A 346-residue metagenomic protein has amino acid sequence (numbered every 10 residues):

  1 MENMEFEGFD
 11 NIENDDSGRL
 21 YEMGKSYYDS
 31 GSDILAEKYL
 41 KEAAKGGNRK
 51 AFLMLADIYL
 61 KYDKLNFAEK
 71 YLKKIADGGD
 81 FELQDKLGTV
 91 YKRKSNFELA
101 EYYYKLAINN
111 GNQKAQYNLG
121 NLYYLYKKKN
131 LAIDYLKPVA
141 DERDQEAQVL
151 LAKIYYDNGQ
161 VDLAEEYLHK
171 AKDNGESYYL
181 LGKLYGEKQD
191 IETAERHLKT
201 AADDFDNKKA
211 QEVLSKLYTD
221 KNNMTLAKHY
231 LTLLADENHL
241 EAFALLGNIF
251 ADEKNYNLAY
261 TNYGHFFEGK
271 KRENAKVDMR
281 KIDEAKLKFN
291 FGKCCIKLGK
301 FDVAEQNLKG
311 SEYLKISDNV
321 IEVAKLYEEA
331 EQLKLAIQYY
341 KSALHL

Functional and structural regions predicted by a protein language model:
G8-E13, G269-I282: Flexible helix-coil transition and linker loops at the boundaries of alpha-helical arrays
D15, G46-N48, G78-D80, N110-N112 (+7 more regions): Short helix-capping/linker turns of helical repeat alpha-solenoids
